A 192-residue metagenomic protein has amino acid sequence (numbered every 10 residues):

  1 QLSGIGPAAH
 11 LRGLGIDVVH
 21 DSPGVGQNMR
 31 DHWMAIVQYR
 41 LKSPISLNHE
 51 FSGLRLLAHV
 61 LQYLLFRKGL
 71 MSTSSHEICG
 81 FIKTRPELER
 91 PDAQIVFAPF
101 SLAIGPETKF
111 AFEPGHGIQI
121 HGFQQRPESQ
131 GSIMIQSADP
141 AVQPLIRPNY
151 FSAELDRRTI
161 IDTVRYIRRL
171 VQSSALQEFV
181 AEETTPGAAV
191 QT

Functional and structural regions predicted by a protein language model:
Q1-L64, L70: Glycine-rich loop(s) and the adjacent beta-strand/alpha-helix scaffold that form part
L41-S46, H59-T192: FAD-dependent oxidoreductase catalytic-site/capping-region signature
